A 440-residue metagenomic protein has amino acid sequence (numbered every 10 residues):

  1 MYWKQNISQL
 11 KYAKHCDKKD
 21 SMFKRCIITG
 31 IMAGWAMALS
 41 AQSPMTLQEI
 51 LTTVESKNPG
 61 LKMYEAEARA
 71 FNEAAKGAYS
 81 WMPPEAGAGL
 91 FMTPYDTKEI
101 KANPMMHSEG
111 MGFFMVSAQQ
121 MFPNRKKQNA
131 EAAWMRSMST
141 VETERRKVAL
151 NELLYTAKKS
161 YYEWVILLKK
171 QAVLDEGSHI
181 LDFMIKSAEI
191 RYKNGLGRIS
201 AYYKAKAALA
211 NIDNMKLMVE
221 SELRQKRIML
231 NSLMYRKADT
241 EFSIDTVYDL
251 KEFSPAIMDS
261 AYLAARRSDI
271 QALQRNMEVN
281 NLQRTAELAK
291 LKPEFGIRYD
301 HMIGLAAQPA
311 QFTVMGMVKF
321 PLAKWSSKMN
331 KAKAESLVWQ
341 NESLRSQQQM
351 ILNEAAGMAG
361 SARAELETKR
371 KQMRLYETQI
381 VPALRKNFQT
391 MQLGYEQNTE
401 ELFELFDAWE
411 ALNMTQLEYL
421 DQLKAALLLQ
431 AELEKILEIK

Functional and structural regions predicted by a protein language model:
M1-Q48, E55, K440: Bacterial Sec-dependent N-terminal signal peptides
K4, C16-S21, D96, E418-K440: Acidic, low-complexity, intrinsically disordered peripheral segments
I31, A41-E85, L90, M121-F122 (+6 more regions): Bacterial Sec-pathway N-terminal export signals of envelope proteins
M45, A133, E152-R266, A362-E365 (+1 more regions): Periplasmic alpha-helical coiled-coil/stalk elements that build and connect Gram-negative outer-membrane
V54, Y64, A78, A118 (+11 more regions): Buried hydrophobic packing residues in well-ordered domains
M63-A78, A149, L153-A172, I190 (+5 more regions): Amphipathic alpha-helical coiled-coil segments
P84-A149, Q271, R275-E278, Q283 (+1 more regions): Small/polar-residue-enriched beta-strand and adjacent coil segments characteristic of outer-membrane beta-barrel
